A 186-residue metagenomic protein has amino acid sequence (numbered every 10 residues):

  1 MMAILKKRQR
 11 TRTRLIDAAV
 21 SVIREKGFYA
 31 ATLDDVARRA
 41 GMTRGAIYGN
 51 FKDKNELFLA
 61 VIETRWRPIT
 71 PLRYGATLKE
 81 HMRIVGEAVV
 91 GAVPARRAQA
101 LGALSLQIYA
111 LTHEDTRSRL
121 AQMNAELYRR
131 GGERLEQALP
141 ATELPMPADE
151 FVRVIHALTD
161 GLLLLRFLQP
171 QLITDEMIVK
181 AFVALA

Functional and structural regions predicted by a protein language model:
M1-K26, A30-M42, N55-E56: Basic, helix-initiating cap at the start of DNA-binding domains
I4, R117-A121, Q137-A186: Hydrophobic/aromatic-rich alpha-helical bundle segments in the mid-to-C-terminal region
R8, I16, I62, R117-Y128 (+1 more regions): Amphipathic, non-transmembrane alpha-helical scaffold segments
D35-R38, Y48-K52, A60, T64: Base-recognition residues in the alpha-helical recognition helix of bacterial helix-turn-helix
G45: Key DNA-contact positions within bacterial/archaeal DNA-binding proteins
K54, V61, R65, R96-Q99 (+2 more regions): Hydrophobic/aromatic residues within well-ordered alpha-helical segments
E56, A60, P71-Q99, A148-I155: Hydrophobic alpha-helical connector segments
P94-S118: Amphipathic alpha-helical segments used for helix-helix packing
